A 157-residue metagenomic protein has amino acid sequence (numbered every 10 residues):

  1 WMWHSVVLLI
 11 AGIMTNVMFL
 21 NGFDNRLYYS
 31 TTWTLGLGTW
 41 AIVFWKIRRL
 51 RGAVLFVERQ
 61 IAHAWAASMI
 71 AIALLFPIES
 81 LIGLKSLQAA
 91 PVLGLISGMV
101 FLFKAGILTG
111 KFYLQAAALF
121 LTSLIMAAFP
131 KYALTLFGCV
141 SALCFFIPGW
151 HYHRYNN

Functional and structural regions predicted by a protein language model:
W1-A73: Selected alpha-helical membrane-embedding segments in polytopic membrane proteins
M2, R26-L27, V54, E58-A62 (+5 more regions): Structural motif marking the loop-to-transmembrane transition
L9-G12, G98, A142: Amphipathic, well-ordered alpha-helical segments in soluble domains
N16-T32, I78-A89, F129-F137: Membrane-helix interface and helix-disruption motif detector
Y29-G36, A90-I96, A118-F120, L136-F145: Hydrophobic core segments of alpha-helical transmembrane domains in multi-pass membrane proteins
A41-F56, M99-G106, I147-H153: C-terminal ends of transmembrane helices
V57-Q115: Membrane-proximal helix-loop-helix units in multi-pass membrane proteins
K104-N157: Terminal transmembrane helical module of multi-pass membrane proteins
